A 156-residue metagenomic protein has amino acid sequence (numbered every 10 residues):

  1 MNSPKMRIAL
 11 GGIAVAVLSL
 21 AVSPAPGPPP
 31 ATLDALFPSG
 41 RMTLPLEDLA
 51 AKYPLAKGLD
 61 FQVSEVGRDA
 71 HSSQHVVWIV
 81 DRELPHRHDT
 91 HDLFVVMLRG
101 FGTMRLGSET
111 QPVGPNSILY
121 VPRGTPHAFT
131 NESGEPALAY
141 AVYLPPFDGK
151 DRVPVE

Functional and structural regions predicted by a protein language model:
N2-G11: Bacterial N-terminal signal peptides that target proteins for export
G11-A21: Bacterial N-terminal signal peptides
S23-V76, P154-E156: A short, N-terminal "cap"/entry segment at the start of jelly-roll beta-barrel domains of the cupin/DSBH fold
S73, F101-T103, T110, P126 (+1 more regions): Structural motif
S73-D89: Conserved short histidine dyad/triad with adjacent acidic residue
D81-R82, T90-T103, G107: Glycine- and acidic-residue-biased ligand/ion/polar-headgroup-sensing regions
E109-R123: Short acidic-glycine-tyrosine-enriched beta hairpin
R123-K150: Ligand-binding loop in jelly-roll beta-barrel domains
